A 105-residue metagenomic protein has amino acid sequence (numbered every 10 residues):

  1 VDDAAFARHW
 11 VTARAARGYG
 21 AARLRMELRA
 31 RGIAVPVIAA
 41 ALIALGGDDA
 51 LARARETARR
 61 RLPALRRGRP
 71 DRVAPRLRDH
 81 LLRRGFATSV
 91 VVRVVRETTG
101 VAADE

Functional and structural regions predicted by a protein language model:
V1-E105: An alpha-helical, amphipathic repeat domain used for nucleic-acid recognition, typified by the mTERF helical solenoid
